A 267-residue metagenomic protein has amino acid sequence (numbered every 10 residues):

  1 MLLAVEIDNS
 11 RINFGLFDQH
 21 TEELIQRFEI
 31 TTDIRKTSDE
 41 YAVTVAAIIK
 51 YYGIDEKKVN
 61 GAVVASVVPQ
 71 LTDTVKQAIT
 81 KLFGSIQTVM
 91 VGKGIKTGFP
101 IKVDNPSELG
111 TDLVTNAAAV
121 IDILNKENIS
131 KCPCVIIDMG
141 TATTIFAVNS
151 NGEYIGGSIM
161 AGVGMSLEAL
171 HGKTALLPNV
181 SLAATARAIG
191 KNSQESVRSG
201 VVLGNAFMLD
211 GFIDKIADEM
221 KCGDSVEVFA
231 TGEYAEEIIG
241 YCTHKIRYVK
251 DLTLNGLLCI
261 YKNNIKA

Functional and structural regions predicted by a protein language model:
L2-A47, K57, E153-L176, A184-R187: Short glycine-rich, Thr/Ser-proximal phosphate-binding strand/loop in the N-terminal lobe of ATP-dependent enzymes
L2-E6, V63, C134-D138, F229: Short glycine-aspartate micro-motif
F14, V64, G140, L170 (+1 more regions): Residue-level signal for inorganic ion chemistry
F28, T32-I34, T185-E227, K245: Adenine-nucleotide phosphate-binding core of ATP-dependent small-molecule kinases
V45-G61, F212-V226: Phosphate/pyrophosphate-binding loops at sites that engage ATP/ADP/AMP, CoA/4′-phosphopantetheine, polyphosphate
I54-E108, S150-G157, G162-V163, K191-V202 (+3 more regions): Short beta-strand-loop/turn "lid" adjacent to the catalytic site in phosphate-handling enzymes
Q87-V89, I95-K173, L203-F212: Phosphate-binding/catalytic loop of phosphoryl-transfer enzymes
D112-V114, A119-I121, V202, R247-A267: Glycine-rich phosphate-binding/hydrolytic loop that grips phosphoryl groups
